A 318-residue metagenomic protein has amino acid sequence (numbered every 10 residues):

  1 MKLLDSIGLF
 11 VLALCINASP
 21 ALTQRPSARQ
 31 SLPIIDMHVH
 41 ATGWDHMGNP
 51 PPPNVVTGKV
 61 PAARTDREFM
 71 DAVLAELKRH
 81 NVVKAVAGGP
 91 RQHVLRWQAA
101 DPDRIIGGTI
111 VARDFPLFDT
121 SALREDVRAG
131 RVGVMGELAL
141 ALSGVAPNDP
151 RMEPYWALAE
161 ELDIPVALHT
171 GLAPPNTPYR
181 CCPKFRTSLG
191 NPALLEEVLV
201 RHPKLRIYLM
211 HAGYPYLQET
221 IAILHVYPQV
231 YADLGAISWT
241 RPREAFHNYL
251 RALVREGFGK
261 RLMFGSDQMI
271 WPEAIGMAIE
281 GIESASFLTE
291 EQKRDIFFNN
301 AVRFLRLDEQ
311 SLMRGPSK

Functional and structural regions predicted by a protein language model:
L3-L4, L22-H40, H46, V55-K84 (+2 more regions): Mid-to-C-terminal alpha-helical segments outside catalytic/metal-binding sites
S6-A18: Bacterial N-terminal signal peptides
I34-W44, A167-G171, L209: Histidine-centered catalytic micro-motifs
H38, L77, M135, A159 (+5 more regions): Conserved, mostly hydrophobic/aromatic
T42-D45, Q92-L95, D114-F115, A141-S143 (+4 more regions): Active-site environment of divalent metal-dependent phosphoester hydrolases
G43-E68, P174-C181, Y227-Y231: Active-site gating loops and adjacent loop-to-helix segments of metal-dependent hydrolytic enzymes
R67-A122: A metal-dependent hydrolase metal-coordination microenvironment
D103, G107, G133-V134, N148-M263 (+1 more regions): Catalytic pocket-lining loop regions of alpha/beta-barrel enzymes, especially the amidohydrolase/enolase/GH5 lineages
